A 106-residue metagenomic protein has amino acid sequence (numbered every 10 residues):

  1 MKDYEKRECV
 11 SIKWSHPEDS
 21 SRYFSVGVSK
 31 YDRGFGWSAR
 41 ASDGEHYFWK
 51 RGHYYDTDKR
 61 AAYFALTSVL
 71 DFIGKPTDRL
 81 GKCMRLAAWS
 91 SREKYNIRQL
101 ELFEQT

Functional and structural regions predicted by a protein language model:
M1-R40, I97: Short N-terminal "domain-start" leader segments that mark the transition from disordered tails or signal peptides into
K2, T57-D58, T77-D78: Intrinsically disordered, low-complexity coil/linker segments enriched for acidic/polar and small residues
D19, D56-K59, L102: Intrinsic structural disorder/low-complexity segments
R40-T67: A short, exposed loop/beta-hairpin motif centered on an aromatic-Gly-Thr core
G74-T106: Short, mixed-charge low-complexity intrinsically disordered segments
